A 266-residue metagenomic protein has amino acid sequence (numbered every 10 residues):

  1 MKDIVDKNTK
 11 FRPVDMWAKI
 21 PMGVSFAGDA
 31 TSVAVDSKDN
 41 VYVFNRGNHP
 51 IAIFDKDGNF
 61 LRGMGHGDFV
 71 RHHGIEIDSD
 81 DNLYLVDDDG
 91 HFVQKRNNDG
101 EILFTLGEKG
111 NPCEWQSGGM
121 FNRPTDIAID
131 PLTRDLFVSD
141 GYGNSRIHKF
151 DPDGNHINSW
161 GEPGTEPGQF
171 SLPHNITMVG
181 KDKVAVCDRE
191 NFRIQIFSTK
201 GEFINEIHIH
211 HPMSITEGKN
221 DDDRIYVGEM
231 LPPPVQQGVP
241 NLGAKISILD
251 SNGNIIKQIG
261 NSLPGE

Functional and structural regions predicted by a protein language model:
M1-E266: Eukaryotic scaffold repeat domains enriched in small/polar residues
